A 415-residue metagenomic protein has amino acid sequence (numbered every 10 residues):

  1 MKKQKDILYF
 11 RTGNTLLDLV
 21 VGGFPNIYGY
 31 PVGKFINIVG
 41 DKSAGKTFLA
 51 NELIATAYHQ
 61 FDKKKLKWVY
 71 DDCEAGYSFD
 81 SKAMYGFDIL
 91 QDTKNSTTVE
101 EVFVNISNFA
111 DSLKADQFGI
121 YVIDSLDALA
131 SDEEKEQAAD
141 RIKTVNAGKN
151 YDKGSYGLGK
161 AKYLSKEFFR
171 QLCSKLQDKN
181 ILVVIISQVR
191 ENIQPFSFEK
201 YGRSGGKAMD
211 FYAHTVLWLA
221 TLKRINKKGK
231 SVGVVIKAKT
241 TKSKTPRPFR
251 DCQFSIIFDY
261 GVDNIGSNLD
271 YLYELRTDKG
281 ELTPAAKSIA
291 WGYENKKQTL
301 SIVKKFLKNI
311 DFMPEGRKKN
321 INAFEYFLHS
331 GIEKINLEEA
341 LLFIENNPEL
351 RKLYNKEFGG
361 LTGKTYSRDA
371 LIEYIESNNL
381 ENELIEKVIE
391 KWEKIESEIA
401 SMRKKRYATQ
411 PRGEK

Functional and structural regions predicted by a protein language model:
M1-Q91, F103-N108: The Walker A/P-loop phosphate-binding site
T12, G33, G45-L49, G76-Y77 (+11 more regions): Charged, alpha-helix-enriched surfaces in structured cytosolic catalytic cores of large nucleotide-utilizing machines
I36, R224-K415: C-terminal regions of RecA-like/P-loop NTPase motor modules
Y77, L129-A130, N192-I193: Catalytic P-loop NTPase motifs of RecA-like helicase/translocase cores
Y85-D92, Q137-G154, K200-G206: A short alpha->loop->secondary-structure connector
T97-D178: Phosphate-binding/switch loop-helix module in NTP-utilizing enzymes
Y156-L275, K279: Phosphate-binding/switch region of NTP-binding enzymes
